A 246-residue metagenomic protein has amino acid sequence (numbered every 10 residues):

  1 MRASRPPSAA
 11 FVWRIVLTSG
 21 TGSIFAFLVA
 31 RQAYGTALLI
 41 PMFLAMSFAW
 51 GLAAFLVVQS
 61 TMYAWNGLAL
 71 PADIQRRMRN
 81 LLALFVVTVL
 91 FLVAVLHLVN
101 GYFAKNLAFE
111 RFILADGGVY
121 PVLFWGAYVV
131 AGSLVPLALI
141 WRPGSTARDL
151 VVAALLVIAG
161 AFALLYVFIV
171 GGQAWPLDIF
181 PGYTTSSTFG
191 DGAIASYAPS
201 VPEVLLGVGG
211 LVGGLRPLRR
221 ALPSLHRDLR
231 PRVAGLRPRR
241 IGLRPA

Functional and structural regions predicted by a protein language model:
M1-A147, V152-A153, G160-L164, R232: Long, contiguous internal "core" modules enriched in hydrophobic/ aromatic residues
V135-P202: C-terminal hydrophobic structural anchor segments that stabilize assembly/packing rather than catalytic chemistry
P176-A246: Extramembrane terminal tails and long inter-domain/linker segments of multi-pass membrane proteins
